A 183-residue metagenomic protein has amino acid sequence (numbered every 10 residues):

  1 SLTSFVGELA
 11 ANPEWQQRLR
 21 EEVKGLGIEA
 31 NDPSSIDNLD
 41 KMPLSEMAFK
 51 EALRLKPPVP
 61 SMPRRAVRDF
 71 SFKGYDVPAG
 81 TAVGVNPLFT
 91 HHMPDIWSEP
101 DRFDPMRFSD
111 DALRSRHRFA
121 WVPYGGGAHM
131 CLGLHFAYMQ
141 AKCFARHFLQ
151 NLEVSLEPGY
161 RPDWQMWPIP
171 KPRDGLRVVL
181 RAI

Functional and structural regions predicted by a protein language model:
S1-W15, R20-E22, H135-Q150: Cytochrome P450 catalytic-core helices
L9-E14, V23, G27-A30, K56 (+3 more regions): A generic secondary-structure signal for well-formed alpha-helical elements
A30-K73, P94: Conserved cytochrome P450 K-helix E-x-x-R motif and the immediately C-terminal K′/meander segment
P33-D37, S61, K73-Y75, S109-F144 (+1 more regions): Cytochrome P450 heme-thiolate "Cys pocket" and heme-binding signature region
R64, N86-L88, R107, G125-G126 (+2 more regions): Active-site proximal loops enriched in glycine and acidic residues that flank catalytic Cys/His/Asp and coordinate
D69, V85-L113: Conserved cytochrome P450 K-helix/beta-meander segment immediately N-terminal to the heme-binding cysteine loop
R173-I183: C-terminal helix/juxtamembrane-tail motif
